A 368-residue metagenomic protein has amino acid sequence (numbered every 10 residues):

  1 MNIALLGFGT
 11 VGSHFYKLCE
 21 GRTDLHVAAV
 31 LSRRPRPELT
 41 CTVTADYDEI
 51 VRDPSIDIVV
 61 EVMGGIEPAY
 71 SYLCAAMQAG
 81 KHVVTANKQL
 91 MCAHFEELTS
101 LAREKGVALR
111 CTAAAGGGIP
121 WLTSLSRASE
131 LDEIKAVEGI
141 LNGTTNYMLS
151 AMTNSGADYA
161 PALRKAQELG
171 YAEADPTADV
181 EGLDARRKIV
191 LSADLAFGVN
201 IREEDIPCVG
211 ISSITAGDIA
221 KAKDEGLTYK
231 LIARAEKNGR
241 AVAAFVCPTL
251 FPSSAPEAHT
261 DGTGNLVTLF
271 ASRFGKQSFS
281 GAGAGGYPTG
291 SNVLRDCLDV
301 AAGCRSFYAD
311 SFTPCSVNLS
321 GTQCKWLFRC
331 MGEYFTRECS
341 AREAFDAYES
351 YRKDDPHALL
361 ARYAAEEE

Functional and structural regions predicted by a protein language model:
N2-K17: Glycine-rich adenosine-cofactor-binding loop
G21-L39: NAD(P)-binding Rossmann-fold cofactor-contacting core
Y47-A86: Rossmann-fold NAD(P) dinucleotide-binding segment
Y70-A75, K88-S126: Rossmann-fold NAD(P)-binding glycine/threonine-rich loop
I119-I134, T145-A157, R187-I201, D296: Oxidoreductase and adenylate-handling cofactor-binding alpha/beta cores
P161-H259, G264-L266, G285: Substrate-binding/catalytic subdomain of NAD(P)-dependent oxidoreductase enzymes
P256-Q323: ATP-dependent carboxylate/acyl-activation modules
C297-D299, G303-E368: A conserved regulatory-domain signal marking ACT and ACT-like small-molecule sensing domains and adjacent regulatory
